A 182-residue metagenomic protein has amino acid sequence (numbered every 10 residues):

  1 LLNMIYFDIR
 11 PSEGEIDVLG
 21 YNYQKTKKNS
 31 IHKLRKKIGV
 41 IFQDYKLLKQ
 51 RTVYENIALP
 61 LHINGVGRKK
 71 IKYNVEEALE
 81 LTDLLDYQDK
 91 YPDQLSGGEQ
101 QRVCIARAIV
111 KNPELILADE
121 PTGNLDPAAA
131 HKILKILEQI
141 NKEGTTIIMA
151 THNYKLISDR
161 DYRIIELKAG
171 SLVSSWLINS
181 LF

Functional and structural regions predicted by a protein language model:
Y6: Helix-to-loop junction immediately C-terminal to a conserved catalytic motif
G14-N22: Conserved ABC transporter NBD signature motif
R51-A58: Short coil-to-helix segment of the ABC ATPase nucleotide-binding domain corresponding to the Q-loop/switch region
Y91-L95, E99-Q101: Conserved ABC ATPase signature
V110-E114: A short, proline-enriched helix->beta-strand linker immediately N-terminal to the Walker B motif in ABC-type P-loop
I116-D119: Catalytic Walker B motif of ABC-type/P-loop ATPase nucleotide-binding domains
